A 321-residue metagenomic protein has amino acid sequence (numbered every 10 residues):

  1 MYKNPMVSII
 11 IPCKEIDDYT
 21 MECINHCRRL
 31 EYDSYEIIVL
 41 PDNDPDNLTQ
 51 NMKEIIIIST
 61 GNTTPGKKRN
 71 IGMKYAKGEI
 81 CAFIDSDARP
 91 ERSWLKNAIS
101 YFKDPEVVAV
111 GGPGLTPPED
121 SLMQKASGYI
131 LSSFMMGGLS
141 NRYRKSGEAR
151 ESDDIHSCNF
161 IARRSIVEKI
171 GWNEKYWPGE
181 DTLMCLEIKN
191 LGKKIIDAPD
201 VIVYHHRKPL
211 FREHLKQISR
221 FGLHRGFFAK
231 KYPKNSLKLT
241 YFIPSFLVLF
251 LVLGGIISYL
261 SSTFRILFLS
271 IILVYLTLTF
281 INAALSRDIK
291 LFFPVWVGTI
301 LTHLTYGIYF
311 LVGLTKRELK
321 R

Functional and structural regions predicted by a protein language model:
M1-R29: N-proximal low-complexity "stem/linker" segments adjacent to membrane-targeting elements
M21-T63: Acidic donor-binding segment of Leloir-type glycosyltransferases
T60-A76, N97, R150, C158: Glycine-rich, basic loop-to-helix element that forms the pyrophosphate-binding segment of sugar-nucleotide handling
C81: Short aromatic/hydrophobic "clamp" motif used to bind/position activated sugar donors
S93-Y129, I202, H206: Conserved donor NDP-sugar-binding/catalytic core segment of glycosyltransferases
T116, G137-I161, W177, L183 (+3 more regions): A recurrent flexible, glycine/aromatic-enriched loop bordering the glycosyltransferase active site that acts as
E174-N235: Catalytic donor/gating beta->alpha subdomain of glycosyltransferases that bind UDP-sugars
L247-L319: Membrane-embedded multi-pass helical conduit in multi-pass membrane proteins, especially envelope-biosynthetic
